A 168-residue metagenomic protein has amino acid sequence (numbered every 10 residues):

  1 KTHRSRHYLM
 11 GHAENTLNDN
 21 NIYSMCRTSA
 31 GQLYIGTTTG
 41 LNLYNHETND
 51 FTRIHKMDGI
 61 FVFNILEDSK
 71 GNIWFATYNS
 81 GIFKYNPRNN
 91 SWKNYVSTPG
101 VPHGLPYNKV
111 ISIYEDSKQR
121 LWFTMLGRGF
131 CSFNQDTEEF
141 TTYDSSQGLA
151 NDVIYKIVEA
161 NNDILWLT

Functional and structural regions predicted by a protein language model:
K1-T168: Carboxylate-rich, polar loop motifs that coordinate divalent cations or form catalytic acidic clusters
